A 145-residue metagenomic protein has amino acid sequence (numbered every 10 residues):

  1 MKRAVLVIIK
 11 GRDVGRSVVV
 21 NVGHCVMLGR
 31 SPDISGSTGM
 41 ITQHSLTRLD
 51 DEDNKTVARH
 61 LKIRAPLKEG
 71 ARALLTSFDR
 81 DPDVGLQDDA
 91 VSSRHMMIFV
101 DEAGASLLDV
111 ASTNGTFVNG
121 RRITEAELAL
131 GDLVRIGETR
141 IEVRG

Functional and structural regions predicted by a protein language model:
M1-D89, F99: Intrinsically disordered, low-complexity acidic Ser/Thr-rich regulatory segments
V5, R12, L28, S92 (+3 more regions): C-terminal boundary/linker segments immediately following FHA domains
